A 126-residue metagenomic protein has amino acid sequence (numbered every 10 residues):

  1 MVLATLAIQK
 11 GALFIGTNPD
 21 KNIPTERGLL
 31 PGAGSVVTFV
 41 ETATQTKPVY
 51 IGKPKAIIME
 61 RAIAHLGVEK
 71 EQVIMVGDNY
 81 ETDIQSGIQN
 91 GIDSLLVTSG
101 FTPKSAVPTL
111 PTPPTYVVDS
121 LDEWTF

Functional and structural regions predicted by a protein language model:
M1-F126: Asp-based, Mg2+/Mn2+-dependent phosphohydrolase catalytic module
